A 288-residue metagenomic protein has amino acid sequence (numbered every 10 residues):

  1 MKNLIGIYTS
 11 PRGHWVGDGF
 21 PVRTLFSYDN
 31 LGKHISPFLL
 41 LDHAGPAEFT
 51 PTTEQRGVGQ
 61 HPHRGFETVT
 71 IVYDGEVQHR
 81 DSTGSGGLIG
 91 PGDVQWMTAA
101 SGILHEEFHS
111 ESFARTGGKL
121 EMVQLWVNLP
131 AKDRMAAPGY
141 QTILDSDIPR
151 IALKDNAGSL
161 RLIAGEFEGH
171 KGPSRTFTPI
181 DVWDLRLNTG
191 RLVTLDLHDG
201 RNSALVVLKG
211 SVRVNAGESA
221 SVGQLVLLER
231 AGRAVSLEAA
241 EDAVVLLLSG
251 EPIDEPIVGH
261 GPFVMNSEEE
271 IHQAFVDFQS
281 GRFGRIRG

Functional and structural regions predicted by a protein language model:
M1-G288: Jelly-roll (double-stranded beta-helix
